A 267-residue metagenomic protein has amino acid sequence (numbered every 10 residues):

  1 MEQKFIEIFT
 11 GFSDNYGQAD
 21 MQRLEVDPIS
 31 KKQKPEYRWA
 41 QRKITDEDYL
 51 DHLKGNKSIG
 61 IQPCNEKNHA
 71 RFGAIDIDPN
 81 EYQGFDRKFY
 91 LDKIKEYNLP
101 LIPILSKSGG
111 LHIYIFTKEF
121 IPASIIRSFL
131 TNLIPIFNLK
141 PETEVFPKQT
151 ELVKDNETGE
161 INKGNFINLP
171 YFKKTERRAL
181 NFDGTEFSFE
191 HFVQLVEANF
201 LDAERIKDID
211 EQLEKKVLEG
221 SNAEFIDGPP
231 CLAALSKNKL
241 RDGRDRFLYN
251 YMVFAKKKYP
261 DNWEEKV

Functional and structural regions predicted by a protein language model:
M1-F72, N80-Y90, P147, G164-F166 (+1 more regions): DNA replication initiation on ssDNA origins
L53-I61, I94-L101, A234-L240: Short amphipathic beta-strand starts and helix->beta connectors
I61-N65, L101-S108, E144-K148: Short beta-strand
D76-N132: Structured, beta-strand-rich domain cores that present glycine/charged loop surfaces used to bind extended ligands
N80, G110-I126, N165, K173-R178 (+1 more regions): Modules that initiate DNA replication and primer synthesis
I134-K163, I167-K174, V196-I209: Flexible helix-coil linker/hinge segments at domain or subdomain boundaries
